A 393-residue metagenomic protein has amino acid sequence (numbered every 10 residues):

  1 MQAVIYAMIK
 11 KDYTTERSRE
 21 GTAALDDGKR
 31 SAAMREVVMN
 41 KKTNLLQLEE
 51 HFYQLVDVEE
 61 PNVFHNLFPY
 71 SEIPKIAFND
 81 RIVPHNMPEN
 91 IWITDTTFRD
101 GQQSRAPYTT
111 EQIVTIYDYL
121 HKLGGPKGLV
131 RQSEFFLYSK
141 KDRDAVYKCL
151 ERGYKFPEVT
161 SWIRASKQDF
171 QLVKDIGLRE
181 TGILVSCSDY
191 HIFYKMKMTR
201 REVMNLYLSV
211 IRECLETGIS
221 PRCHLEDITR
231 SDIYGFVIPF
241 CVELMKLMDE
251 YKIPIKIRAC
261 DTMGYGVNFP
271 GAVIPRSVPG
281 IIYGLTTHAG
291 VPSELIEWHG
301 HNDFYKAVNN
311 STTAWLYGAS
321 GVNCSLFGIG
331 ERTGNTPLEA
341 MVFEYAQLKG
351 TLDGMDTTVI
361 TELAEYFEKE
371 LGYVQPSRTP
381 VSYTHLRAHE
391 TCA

Functional and structural regions predicted by a protein language model:
N40-K167: N-terminal capping/small domains of soluble enzymes
H85-A106, G182-K195, S220-R222, S293: N-terminal small/glycine-rich loop or linker at the start of catalytic domains across soluble metabolic enzymes
F98-Q112, T160-A165, F193-R200, R230-Y234 (+1 more regions): Active-site mouth loops of central-metabolism enzymes
S104, G128-G153, S188-M196, E226-R230 (+2 more regions): Glycine-rich, proline-tolerant flexible connector loops at the mouths of alpha/beta enzymes
E111-G128, K167, Q171-I183, S188-Y190 (+2 more regions): Alpha/beta enzyme core
D169-V173, P239, K306-L316: Catalytic cores of alpha/beta
D353-P380: Phosphate/diphosphate-binding loops
H385-A393: Single conserved hydrophobic/aromatic residue that forms the stacking wall/gate of nucleotide- or nucleobase-binding
